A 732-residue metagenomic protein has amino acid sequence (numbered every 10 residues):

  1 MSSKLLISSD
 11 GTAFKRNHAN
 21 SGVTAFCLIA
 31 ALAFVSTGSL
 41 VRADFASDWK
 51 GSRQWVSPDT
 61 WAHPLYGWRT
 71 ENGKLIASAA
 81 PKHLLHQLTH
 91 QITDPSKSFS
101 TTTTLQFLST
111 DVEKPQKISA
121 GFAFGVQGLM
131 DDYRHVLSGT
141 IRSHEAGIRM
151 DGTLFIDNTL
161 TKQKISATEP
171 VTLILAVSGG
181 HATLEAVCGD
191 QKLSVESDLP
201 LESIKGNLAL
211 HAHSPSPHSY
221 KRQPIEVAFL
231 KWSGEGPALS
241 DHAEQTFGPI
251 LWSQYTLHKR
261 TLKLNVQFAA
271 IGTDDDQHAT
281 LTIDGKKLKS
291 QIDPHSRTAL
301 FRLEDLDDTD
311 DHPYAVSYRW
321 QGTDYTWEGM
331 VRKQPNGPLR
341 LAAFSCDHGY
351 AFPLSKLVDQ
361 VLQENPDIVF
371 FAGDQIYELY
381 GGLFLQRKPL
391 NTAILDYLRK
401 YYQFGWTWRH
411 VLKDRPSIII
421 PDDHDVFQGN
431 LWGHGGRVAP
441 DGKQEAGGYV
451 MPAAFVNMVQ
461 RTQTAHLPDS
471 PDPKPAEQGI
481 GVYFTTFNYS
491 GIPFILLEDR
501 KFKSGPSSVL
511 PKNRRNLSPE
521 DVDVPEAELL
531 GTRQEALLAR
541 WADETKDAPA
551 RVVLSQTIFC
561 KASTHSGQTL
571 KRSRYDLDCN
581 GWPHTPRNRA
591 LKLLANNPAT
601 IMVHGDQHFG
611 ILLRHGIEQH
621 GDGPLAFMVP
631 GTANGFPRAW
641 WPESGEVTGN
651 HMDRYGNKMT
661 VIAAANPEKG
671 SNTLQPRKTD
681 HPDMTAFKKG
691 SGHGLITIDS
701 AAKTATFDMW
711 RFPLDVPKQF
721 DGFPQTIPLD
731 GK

Functional and structural regions predicted by a protein language model:
Y66-L84: Short carbohydrate-recognition loop motifs
A79-F155: Secretory/extracellular carbohydrate-interaction modules and structurally similar beta-sandwich "look-alikes"
T101-T103, E169-A186, I696: Short tryptophan-centered beta-strand motifs in secreted/extracellular beta-sheet-rich domains of glycan-recognition
D151-T172: Short, aromatic/His-centered strand-loop micro-motif at the edge of beta-sheets
L193-E226: Flexible glycan-contacting loops in extracellular carbohydrate-active proteins
P217-E226, W232-P237, K259, F268 (+4 more regions): Long, structured stretches of catalytic cores involved in phosphate-ester chemistry, encompassing
E235-T246: Proline/serine/threonine-rich low-complexity linkers at boundaries of modular beta-sandwich domains
W252-Q254, K263-I271: Short edge beta-strand/loop segments characteristic of extracellular beta-sandwich folds
